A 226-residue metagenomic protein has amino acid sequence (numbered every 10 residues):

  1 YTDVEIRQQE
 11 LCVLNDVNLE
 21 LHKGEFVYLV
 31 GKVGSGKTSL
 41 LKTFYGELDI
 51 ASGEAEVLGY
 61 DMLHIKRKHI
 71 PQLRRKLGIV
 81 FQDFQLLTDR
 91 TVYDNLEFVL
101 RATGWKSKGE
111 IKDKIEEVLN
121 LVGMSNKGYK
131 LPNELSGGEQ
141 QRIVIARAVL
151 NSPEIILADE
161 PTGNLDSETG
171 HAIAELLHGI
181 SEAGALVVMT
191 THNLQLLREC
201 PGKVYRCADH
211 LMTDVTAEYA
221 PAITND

Functional and structural regions predicted by a protein language model:
Y45: Helix-to-loop junction immediately C-terminal to a conserved catalytic motif
G53-D61: Conserved ABC transporter NBD signature motif
M62-G78, E182: ABC ATPase NBD coupling module
R90-F98: Short coil-to-helix segment of the ABC ATPase nucleotide-binding domain corresponding to the Q-loop/switch region
K130-N133, N151, A183: Conserved signature/switch motifs of ABC ATPase nucleotide-binding domains
L131-L135, E139-Q141: Conserved ABC ATPase signature
I156-D159: Catalytic Walker B motif of ABC-type/P-loop ATPase nucleotide-binding domains
